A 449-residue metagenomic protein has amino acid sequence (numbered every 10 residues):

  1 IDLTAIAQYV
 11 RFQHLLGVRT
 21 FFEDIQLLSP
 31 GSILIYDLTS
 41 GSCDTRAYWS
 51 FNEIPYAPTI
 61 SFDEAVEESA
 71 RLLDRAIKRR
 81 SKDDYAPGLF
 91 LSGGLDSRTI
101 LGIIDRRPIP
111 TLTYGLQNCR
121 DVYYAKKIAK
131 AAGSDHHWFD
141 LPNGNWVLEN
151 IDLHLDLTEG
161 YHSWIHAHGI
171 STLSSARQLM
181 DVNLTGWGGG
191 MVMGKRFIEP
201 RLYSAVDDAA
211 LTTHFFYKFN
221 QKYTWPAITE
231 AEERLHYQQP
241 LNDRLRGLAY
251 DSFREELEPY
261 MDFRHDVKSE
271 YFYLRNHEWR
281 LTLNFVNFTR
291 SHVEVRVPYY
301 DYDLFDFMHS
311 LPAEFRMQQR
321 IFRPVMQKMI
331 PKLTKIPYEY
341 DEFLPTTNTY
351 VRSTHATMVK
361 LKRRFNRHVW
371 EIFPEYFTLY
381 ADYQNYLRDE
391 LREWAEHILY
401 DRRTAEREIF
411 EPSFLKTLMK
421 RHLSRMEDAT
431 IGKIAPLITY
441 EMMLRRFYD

Functional and structural regions predicted by a protein language model:
I1-L153, T158, I438: Cysteine-centered catalytic environments shared across enzyme families
V18-F21, A167-A176, K420-S424: Short alpha-helical segments and helix-capping/turn motifs at coil-helix boundaries
E23-P30, Q178, Y223-D449: Adenosyl-5′-phosphate
G41, G188-G190, R445: Short, glycine-/Ser/Thr-/acidic-enriched flexible segments
D44-R46, V122, V192-G194, F307-M308 (+2 more regions): Short helix/loop capping segments that flank catalytic or ligand/cofactor-binding pockets
D63, E67, R71, L89 (+9 more regions): Conserved structured core elements
D84, M180-D181: Short, high-confidence coil segments that cap the C-terminus of an alpha-helix and link into the following beta-strand
Q117-R177, W187-H214, K222, A227 (+2 more regions): ATP-dependent adenylate-handling ligase core
